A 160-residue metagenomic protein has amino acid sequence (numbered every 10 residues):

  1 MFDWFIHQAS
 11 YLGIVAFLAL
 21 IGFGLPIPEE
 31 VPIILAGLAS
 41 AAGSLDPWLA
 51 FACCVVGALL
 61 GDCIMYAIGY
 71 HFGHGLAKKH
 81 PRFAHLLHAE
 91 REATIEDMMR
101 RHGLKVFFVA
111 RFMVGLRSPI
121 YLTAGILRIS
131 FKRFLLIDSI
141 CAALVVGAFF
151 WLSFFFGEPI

Functional and structural regions predicted by a protein language model:
M1-A16, A42-L122, I126-R133, F154-I160: Membrane-interfacial helix-loop-helix
V15-I33, A110: Transmembrane alpha-helix interface/packing and boundary motifs in multi-pass membrane proteins, characterized by
L18-G22, G37-L38, F149, S153: Structural signal for membrane-spanning alpha-helices in multi-pass inner-membrane proteins, emphasizing helix cores
P26, G115-P119, S139, A143 (+1 more regions): Hydrophobic alpha-helical transmembrane bundles that constitute the permease/transmembrane domains of multi-pass
V31, L35, P119-I120, W151: Transmembrane alpha-helix boundary/hinge residues in polytopic small-molecule transporters
L35-P47, L144-V145, F149: Small-residue-rich segments of transmembrane alpha-helices in multi-pass membrane proteins, especially helix faces
L136-I160: C-terminal membrane module of polytopic membrane proteins
